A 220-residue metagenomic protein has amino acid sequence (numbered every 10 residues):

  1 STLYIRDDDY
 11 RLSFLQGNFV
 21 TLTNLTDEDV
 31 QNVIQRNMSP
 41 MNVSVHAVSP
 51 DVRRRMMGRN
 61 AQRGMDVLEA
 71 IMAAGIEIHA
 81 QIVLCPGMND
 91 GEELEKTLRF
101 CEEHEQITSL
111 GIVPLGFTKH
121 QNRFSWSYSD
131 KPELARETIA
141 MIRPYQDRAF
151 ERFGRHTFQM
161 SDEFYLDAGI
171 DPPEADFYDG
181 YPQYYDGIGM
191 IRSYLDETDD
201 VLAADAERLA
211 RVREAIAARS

Functional and structural regions predicted by a protein language model:
S1-E105, G116-E137, M141, Y145: Conserved Radical SAM active-site core
E102, S109-G111, G116-S220: Auxiliary Fe-S-binding modules of radical SAM enzymes
